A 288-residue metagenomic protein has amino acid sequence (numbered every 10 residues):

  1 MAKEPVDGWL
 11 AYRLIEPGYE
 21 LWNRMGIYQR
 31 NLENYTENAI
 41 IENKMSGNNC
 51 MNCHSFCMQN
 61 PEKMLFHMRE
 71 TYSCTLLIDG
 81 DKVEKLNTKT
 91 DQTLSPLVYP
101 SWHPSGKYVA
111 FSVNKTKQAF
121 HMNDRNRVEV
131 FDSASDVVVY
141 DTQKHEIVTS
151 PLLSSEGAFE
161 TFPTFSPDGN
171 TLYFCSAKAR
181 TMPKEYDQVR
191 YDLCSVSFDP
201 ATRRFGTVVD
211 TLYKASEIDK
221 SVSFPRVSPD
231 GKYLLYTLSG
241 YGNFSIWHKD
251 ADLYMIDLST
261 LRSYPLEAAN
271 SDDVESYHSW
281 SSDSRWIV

Functional and structural regions predicted by a protein language model:
W9-K85: Conserved, compact domain cores that house catalytic/ligand-binding motifs in diverse enzymes and effector modules
L10, K63-M64, G106-V109, G169-L172 (+2 more regions): Hydrophobic beta-strand positions that form the internal "hydrophobic ladder" of WD40/Gbeta-like beta-propeller blades
R13-W22, L77, F111-D132, F174-Y191 (+1 more regions): Short, conserved, GDST-rich strand-edge loop motifs in beta-rich repeat architectures
G26-Y28, C74-L76, D136-V138, D192-C194 (+1 more regions): A short loop-to-beta-strand structural motif that recurs across blades of beta-propeller domains
E33-N49, I78-P96, V138-F159, S197-S223 (+1 more regions): Multi-bladed beta-propeller domains
S55-C57, S101, T164, R226 (+1 more regions): Conserved beta-strand position repeated across blades of beta-propeller domains
M58-N60, P104-S105, P167-D168, P229-D230 (+1 more regions): Residue-level detector of Asp-centered blade-edge/turn motifs that repeat once per structural unit in beta-propeller
D219-M255, A269-V288: Loop/turn-rich, solvent-exposed surfaces of beta-rich toroidal or solenoidal domains
